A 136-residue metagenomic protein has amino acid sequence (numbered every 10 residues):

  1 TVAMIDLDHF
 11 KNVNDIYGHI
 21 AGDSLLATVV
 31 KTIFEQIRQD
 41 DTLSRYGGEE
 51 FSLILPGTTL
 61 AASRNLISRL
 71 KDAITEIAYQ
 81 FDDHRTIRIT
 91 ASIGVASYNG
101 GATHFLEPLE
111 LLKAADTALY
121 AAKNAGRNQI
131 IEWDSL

Functional and structural regions predicted by a protein language model:
T1, K11-R38, S44-G48, S52-L53 (+3 more regions): Conserved long alpha-helical elements within nucleotide-processing catalytic cores of c-di-GMP signaling and class III
T1-A3, S44, G94-A96, H104 (+1 more regions): Conserved beta-strand cores of small sensory beta-sandwich domains that regulate signal transduction, primarily PAS/PAC
R45, S63, I74-A91, K123: Catalytic core regions of nucleotide second-messenger enzymes
E49, I89-A91, N128: Change "...and in nucleic-acid phosphodiester-cleaving endonucleases..." to "...and in nucleic-acid processing enzymes
I54-P56, A96: Short hydrophobic/aromatic beta-strand micro-patches that form the beta-sheet surface supporting nucleotide- or nucleic
L60, R64-S68, Y98-D134: Catalytic-core segments of nucleotide cyclases and related cyclic-nucleotide turnover enzymes
S92, S135-L136: Non-catalytic signal-transmission and effector/linker regions of two-component phosphorelay proteins
